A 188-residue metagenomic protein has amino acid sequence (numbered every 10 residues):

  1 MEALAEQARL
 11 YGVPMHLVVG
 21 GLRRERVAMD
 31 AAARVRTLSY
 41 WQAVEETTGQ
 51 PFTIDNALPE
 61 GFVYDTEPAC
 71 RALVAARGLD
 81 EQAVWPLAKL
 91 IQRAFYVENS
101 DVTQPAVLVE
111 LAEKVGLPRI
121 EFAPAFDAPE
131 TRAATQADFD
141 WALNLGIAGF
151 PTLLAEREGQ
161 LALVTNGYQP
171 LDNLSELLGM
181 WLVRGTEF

Functional and structural regions predicted by a protein language model:
M1-A94: Structural alpha/beta surface segment adjacent to cysteine/selenocysteine redox centers across thiol/disulfide enzymes
M1-Y11, L90-F188: C-terminal cap of thioredoxin/glutaredoxin-like
